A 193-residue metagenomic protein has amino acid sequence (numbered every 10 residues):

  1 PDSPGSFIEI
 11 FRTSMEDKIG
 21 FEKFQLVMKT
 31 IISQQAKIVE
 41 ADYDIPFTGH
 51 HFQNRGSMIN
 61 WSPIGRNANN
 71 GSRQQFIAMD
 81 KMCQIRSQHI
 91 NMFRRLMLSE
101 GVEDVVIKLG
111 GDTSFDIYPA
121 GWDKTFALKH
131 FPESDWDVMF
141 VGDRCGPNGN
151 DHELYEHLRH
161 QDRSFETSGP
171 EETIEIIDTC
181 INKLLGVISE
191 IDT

Functional and structural regions predicted by a protein language model:
P1-H50: Active-site phosphate-binding/coordination module
P1-S6, K18, S114-I117, P170-E175: A short acidic, often aromatic-flanked loop/helix-cap motif at beta-alpha or helix-coil junctions that lines enzyme
F11, K108, F165: General small-molecule cofactor/ligand-binding pocket signal
I19-K23, Q84, Q88, S168: Alpha-helix boundary/N-cap detector
K23-V27, Q88, M92, A127 (+1 more regions): Exposed alpha-helical structural elements
V27-Y43, H89-G101, C180-L184, I188: Hydrophobic, Leu/Ile/Phe/Ala-enriched alpha-helical segments that form helix-helix packing faces
D42-M139: Conserved acidic, metal-coordinating active-site core of Asp-based, Mg2+-dependent phosphoryl-transfer enzymes
Y118-T193: Mg2+-dependent phosphoryl-transfer enzymes with acidic/Ser/Thr/Gly-rich catalytic loops
